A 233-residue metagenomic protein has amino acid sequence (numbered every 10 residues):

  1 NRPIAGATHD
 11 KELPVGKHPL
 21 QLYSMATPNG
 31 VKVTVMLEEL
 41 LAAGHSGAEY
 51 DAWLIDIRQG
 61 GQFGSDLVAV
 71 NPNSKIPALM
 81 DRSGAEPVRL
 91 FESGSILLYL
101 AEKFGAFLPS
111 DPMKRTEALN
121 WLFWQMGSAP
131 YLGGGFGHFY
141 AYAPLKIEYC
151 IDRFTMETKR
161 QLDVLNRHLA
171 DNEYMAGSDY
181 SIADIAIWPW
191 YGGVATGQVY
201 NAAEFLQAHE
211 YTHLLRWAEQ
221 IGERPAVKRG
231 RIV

Functional and structural regions predicted by a protein language model:
N1-D152, M156-K159, E173: GST-like domain detector, emphasizing the conserved glutathione-binding G-site in the N-terminal thioredoxin-like
V31-K32, E38, K159, N166 (+2 more regions): Domain-wide signal for the mature, well-folded portions of proteins, strongly enriched in nucleus-encoded organellar
A69, E223, I232: Phosphate-coordinating loops and pocket residues in cytosolic domains that bind phosphorylated ligands
L79, I96, L165, D184 (+1 more regions): Residue-level signal for nonpolar/aromatic packing positions in well-ordered secondary structure
A101-E102, G127, A170, T196 (+1 more regions): Residues at helix-coil transition
M126, P130, K159-N166, A218 (+1 more regions): Structural signal for well-ordered, non-membrane alpha-helices
L132-G137, M175-E204, A208-R216, Q220-I221 (+1 more regions): GST superfamily/GST-like fold recognition
L165-A176: Hydrophobic alpha-helical bundle segments that form small-molecule/ligand-binding pockets
